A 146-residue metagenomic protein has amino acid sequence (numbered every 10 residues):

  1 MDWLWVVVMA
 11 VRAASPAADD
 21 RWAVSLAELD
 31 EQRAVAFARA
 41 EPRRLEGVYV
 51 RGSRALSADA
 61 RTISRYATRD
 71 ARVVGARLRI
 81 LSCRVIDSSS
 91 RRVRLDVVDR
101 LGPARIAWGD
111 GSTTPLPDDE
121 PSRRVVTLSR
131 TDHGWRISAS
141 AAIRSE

Functional and structural regions predicted by a protein language model:
M1-R51, S57-A58: Short, low-complexity N-terminal intrinsically disordered segments enriched in polar/charged residues
P16, S89-S90: Compositionally biased regions
D20, Y49-G52, A60, V97-L101 (+1 more regions): A mature extracytoplasmic/lumenal domain signature
E28, A76-L78, D119-P121: Short solvent-exposed loop/turn micro-motifs enriched in small/polar/acidic residues
P42-S88: Short solvent-exposed beta->alpha transition segments
S90-E146: Exposed beta-sheet edge and beta->alpha loop/turn motif
